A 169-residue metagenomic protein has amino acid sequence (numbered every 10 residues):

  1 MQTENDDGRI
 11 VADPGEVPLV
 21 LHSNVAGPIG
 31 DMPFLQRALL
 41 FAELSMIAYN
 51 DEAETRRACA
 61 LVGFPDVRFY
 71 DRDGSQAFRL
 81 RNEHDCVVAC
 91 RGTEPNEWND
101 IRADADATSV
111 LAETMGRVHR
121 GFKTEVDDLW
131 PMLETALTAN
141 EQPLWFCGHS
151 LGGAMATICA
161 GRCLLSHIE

Functional and structural regions predicted by a protein language model:
M1-C147, L151-E169: Non-catalytic, mobile gating and regulatory segments of ester bond hydrolases
